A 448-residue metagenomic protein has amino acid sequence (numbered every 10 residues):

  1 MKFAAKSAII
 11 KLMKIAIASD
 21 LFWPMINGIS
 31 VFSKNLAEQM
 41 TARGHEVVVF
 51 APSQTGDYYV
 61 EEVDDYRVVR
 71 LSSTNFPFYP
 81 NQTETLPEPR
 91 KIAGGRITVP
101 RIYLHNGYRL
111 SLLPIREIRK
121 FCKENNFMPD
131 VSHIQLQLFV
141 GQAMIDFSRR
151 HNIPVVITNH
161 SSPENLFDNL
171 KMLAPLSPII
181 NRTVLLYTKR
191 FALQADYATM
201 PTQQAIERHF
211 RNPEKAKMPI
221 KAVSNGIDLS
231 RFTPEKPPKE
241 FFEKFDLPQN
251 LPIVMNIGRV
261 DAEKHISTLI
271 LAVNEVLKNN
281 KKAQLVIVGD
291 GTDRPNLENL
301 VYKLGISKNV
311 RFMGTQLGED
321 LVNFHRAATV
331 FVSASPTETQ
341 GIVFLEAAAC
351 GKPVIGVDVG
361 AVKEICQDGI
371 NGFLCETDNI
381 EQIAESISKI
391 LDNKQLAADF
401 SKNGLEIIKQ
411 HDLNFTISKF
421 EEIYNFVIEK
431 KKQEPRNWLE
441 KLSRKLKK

Functional and structural regions predicted by a protein language model:
I9-S72, N414, E421, N425 (+1 more regions): N-terminal subdomain of nucleotide-sugar transferases
S53, Q204, G226: Carbohydrate-associated surface elements
A192, T315-Q316, N323-A328: Short alpha-helical donor nucleotide-sugar binding micro-motif in glycosyltransferases
T199, P248-K264, I270-V273: Conserved donor-binding/catalytic core segment of Leloir-type glycosyltransferases
N296-Q316: Nucleotide-activated donor-binding/catalytic signature segment of Leloir-type glycosyltransferases, i.e., the conserved
P336: Aromatic "clamp/platform" in nucleotide-sugar-dependent glycosyltransferases that forms part of the donor/acceptor
P353-G356, C366: Short hydrophobic beta-strand element within catalytic cores of glycosyltransferases and related nucleotide-activated
D368-G369, F373-I380, K389-Q395, K409: Conserved acidic donor-binding segment of nucleotide-sugar-dependent glycosyltransferases
